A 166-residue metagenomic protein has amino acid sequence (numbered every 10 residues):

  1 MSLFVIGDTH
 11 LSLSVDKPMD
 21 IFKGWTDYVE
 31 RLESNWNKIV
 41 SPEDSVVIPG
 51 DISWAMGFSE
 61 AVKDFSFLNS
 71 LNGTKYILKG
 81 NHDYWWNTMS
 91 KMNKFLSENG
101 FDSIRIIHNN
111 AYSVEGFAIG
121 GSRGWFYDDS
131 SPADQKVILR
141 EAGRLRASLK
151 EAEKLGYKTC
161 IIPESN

Functional and structural regions predicted by a protein language model:
S2, V15-V114, I161: Core catalytic region of metal-dependent phosphoesterases/phosphodiesterases, especially metallo-beta-lactamase-like
S2-T9: Short, hydrophobic/glycine-enriched beta-strand segments
T9-D16, I39, W86-N166: Conserved catalytic scaffold of divalent metal-dependent phosphoesterases
